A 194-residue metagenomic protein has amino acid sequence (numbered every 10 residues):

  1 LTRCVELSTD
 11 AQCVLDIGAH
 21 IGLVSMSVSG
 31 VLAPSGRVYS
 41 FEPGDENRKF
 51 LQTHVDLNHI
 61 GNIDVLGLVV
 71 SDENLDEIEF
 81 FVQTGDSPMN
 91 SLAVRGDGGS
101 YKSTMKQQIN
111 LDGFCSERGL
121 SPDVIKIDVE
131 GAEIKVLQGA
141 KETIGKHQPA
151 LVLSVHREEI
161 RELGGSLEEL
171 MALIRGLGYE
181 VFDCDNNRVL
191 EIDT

Functional and structural regions predicted by a protein language model:
L1-T194: Phosphate/nucleotide-binding beta-alpha loop and adjacent structural elements of enzyme active sites
